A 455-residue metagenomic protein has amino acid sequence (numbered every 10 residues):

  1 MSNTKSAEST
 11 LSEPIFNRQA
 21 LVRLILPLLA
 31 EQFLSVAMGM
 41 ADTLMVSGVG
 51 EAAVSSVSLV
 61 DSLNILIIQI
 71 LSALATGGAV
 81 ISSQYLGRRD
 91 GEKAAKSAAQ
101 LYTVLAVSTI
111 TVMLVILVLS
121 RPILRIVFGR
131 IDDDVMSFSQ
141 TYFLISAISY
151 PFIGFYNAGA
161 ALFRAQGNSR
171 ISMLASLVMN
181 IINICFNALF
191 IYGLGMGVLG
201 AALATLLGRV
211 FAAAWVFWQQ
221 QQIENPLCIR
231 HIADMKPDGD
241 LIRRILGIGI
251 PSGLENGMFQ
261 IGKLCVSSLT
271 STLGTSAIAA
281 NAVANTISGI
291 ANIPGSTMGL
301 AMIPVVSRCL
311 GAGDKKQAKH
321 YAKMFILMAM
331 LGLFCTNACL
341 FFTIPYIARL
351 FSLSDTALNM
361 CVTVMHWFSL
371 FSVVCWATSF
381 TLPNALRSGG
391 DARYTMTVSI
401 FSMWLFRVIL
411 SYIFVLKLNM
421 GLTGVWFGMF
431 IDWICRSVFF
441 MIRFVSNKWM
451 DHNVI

Functional and structural regions predicted by a protein language model:
M1-I25, S82-S149, G193-I250, V306-S372 (+1 more regions): Short alpha-helical transmembrane segments in multi-pass integral membrane proteins
R18-A37, A41, L63-I70, I148 (+7 more regions): Residue-level signal for short hydrophobic patches within transmembrane helices of multi-pass membrane transporters
R23-D42, I145, M179, G208-A212 (+3 more regions): Transmembrane helical elements of multi-pass membrane transporters/channels
F33, A37-S55, L124-D133, L189-M196 (+5 more regions): Helix-terminus/linker motif at the lipid-water interface of multi-pass membrane proteins
E51-S62, S139, F143, A202 (+4 more regions): Small-residue hotspots at the loop-to-helix junctions and early N-terminal turns of transmembrane alpha-helices
V54-L114, I153-S172, I278-I344, C375-S399: Small-residue-rich hydrophobic transmembrane alpha-helices
L66-Q69, N183-N187, A213-F217, I290-I293 (+3 more regions): Hydrophobic transmembrane alpha-helices of multi-pass small-molecule transporters
A75, I145-R164, S172-N180, A201-V216 (+5 more regions): Short runs within selected transmembrane alpha-helices of multi-pass transporters and secretion channels
